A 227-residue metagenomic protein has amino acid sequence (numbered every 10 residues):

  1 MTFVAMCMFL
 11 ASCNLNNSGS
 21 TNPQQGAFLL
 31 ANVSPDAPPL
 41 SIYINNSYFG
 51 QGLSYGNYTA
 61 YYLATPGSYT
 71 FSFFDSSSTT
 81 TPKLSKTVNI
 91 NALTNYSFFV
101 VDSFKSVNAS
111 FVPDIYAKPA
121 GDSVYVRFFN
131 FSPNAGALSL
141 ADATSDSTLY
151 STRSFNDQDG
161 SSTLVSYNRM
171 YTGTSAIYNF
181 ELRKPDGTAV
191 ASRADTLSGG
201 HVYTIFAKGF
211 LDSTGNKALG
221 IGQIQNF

Functional and structural regions predicted by a protein language model:
M1-C13: Sec-dependent bacterial lipoprotein signal peptides
C13-F227: Intrinsically disordered, low-complexity polar regions and short flexible loop motifs
